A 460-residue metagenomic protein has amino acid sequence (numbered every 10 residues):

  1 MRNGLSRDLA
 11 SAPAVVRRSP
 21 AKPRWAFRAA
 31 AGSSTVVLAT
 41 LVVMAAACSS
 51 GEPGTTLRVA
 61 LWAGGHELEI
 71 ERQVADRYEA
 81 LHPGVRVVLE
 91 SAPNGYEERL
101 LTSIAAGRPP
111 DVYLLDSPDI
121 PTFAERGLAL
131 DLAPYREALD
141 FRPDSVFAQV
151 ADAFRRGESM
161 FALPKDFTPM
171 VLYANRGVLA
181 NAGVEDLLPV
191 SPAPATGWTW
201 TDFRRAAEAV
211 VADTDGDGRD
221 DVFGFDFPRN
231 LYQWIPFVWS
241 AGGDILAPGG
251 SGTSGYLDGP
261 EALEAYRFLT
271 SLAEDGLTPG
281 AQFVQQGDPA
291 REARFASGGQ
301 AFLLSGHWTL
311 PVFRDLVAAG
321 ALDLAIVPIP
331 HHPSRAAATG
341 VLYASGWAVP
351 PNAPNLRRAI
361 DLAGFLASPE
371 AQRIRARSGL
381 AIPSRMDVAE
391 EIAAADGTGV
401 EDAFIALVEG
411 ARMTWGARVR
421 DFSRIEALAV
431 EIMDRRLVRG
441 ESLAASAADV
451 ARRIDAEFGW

Functional and structural regions predicted by a protein language model:
G65-R86, V178, A429: Short, polar/charged alpha-helical segment
R77-V146, R155, S159-A162, N181-A182 (+5 more regions): Extracytoplasmic "Venus flytrap"/periplasmic binding protein-like
R86, A182, T270-T278, D315-A381 (+1 more regions): Extracytoplasmic/periplasmic substrate-recognition and gating elements
S117-V171, A180, T201-D202, F227 (+4 more regions): Hinge/lid segment of periplasmic solute-binding proteins
A133-V146, V190-T196, G218-G224, D244-Y266 (+3 more regions): Short, solvent-exposed loop/beta-turn-alpha elements that line the ligand-binding surface or hinge of extracytoplasmic
G157-K165, M170, T196-S254, Q300: Extracytoplasmic/periplasmic solute-binding protein
R204-A209, S251-Q285, I329: Glycine-centered hinge/linker elements that transmit conformational signals in sensory and ligand-binding systems
V327-P328, R377-E431, R435: Long, aromatic- and glycine/proline-rich binding clefts that accommodate carbohydrate-like moieties
